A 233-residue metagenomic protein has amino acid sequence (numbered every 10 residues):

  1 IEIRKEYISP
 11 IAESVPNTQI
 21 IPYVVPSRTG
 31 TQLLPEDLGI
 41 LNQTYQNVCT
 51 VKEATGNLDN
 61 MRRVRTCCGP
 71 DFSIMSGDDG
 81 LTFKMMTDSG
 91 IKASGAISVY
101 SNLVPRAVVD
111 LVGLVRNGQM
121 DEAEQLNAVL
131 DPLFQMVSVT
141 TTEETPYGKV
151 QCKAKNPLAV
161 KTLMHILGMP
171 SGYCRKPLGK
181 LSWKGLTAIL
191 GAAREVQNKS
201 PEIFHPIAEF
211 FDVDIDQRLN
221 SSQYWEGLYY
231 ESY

Functional and structural regions predicted by a protein language model:
I1-E2, R175: Glycine-rich tight-turn/loop motif centered on a GG-T
I3-R4, G56-N57, A159-V160: Short amphipathic alpha-helical surface micro-motifs
P10-I20, V25-T142: Catalytic alpha/beta core domains of metabolic enzymes, predominantly
M86-Y233: Structured C-terminal cap/extension of enzyme domains
